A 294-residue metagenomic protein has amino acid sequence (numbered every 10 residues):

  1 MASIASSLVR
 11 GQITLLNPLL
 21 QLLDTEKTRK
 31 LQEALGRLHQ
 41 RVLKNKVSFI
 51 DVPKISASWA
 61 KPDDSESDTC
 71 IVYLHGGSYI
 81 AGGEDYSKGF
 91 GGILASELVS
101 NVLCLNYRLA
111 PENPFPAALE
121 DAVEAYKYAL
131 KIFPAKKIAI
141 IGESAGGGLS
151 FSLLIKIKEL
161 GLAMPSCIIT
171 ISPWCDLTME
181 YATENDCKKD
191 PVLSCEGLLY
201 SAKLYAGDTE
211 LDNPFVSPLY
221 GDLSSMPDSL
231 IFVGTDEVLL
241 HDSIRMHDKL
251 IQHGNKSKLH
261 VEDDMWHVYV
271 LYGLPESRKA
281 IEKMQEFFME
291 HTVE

Functional and structural regions predicted by a protein language model:
M1-S65, V293-E294: A glycine/proline-hinged amphipathic helix-loop "lid/cap" segment that gates access to hydrophobic ligand pockets
L15, V52-S58, P62-E294: Alpha/beta-hydrolase superfamily serine-hydrolase fold, recognizing
